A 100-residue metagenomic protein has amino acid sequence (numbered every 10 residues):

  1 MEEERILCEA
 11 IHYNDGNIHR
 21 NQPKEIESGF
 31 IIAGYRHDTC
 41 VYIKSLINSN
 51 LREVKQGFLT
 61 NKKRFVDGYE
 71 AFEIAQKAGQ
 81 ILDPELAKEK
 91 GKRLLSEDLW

Functional and structural regions predicted by a protein language model:
M1-Q56, T60-W100: Linear-motif-rich, low-complexity cytosolic tails and juxtamembrane regions
